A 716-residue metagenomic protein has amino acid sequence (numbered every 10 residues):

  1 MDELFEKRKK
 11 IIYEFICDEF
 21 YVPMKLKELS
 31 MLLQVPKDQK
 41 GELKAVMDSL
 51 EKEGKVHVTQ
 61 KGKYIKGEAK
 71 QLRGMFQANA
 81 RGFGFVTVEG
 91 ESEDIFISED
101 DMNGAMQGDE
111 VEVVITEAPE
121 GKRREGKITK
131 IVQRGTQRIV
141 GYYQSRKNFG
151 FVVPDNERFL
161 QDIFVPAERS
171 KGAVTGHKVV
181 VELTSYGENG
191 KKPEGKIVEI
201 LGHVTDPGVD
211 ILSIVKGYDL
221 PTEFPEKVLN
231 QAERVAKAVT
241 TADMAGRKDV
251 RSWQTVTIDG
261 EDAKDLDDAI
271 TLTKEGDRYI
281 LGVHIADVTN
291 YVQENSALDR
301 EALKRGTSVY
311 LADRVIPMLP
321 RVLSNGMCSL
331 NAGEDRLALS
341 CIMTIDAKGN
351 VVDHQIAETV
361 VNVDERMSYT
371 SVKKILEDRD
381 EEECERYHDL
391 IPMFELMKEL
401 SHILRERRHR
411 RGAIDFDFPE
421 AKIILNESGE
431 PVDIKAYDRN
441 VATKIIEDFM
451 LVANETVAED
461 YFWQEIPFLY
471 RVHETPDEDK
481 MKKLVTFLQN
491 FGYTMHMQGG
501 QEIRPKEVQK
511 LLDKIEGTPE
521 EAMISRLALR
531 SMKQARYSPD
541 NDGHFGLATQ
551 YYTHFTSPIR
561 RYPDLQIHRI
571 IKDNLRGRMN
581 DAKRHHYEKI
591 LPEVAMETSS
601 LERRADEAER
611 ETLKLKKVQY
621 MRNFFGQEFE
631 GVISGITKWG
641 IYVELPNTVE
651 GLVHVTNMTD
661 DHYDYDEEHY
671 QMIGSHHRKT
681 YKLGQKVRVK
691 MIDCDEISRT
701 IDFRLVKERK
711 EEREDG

Functional and structural regions predicted by a protein language model:
M1-G282, T289-D335, K373-K374, Q619 (+2 more regions): Charge-lined substrate channels and their catalytic hotspots, especially those that engage the 3′ end of RNA
M31, S185-Y186, S213-K216, L220 (+4 more regions): Electropositive polyanion-binding surfaces
